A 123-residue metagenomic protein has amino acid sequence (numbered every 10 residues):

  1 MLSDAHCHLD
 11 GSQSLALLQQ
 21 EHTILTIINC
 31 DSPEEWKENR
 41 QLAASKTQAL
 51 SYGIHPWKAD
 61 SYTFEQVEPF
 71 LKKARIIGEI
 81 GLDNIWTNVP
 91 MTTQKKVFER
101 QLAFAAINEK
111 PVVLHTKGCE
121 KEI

Functional and structural regions predicted by a protein language model:
M1-I123: Mid-domain alpha/beta scaffold segments of enzyme catalytic cores
